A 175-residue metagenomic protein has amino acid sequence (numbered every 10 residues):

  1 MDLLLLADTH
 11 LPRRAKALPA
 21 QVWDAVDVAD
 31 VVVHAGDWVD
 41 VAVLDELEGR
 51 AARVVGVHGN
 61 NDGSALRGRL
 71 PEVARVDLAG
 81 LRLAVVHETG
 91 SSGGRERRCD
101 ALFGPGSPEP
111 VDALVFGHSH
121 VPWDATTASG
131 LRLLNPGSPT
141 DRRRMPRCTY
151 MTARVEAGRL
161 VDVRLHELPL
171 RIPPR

Functional and structural regions predicted by a protein language model:
L3-H34, W38-R142, V155, L168: Conserved catalytic scaffold of divalent metal-dependent phosphoesterases
P71-V73, R147-Y150: Short hydrophobic/aromatic beta-strand or adjacent loop that forms the aromatic wall/cage of a ligand/substrate-binding
R159: Short phosphate-coordinating micro-motif centered on Lys-Gly-acidic
V163-R175: Short, solvent-exposed aromatic-acidic interface loops
